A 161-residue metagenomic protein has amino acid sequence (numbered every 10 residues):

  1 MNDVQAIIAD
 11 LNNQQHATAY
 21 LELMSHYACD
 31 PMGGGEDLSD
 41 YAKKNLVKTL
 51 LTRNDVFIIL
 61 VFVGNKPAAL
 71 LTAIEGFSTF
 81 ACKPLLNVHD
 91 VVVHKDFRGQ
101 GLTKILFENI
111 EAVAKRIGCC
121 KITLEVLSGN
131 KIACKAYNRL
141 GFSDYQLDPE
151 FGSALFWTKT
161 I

Functional and structural regions predicted by a protein language model:
D3-A6, C120-I161: C-terminal "cap" of GNAT-fold acetyltransferases
V4-K83, H89, F107, V113 (+2 more regions): Acetyl-CoA-dependent GNAT
N13-H16, H94, N130: Acidic/polar helix N-cap motif
G76-S78, D96, G129-K131: Short coil/turn motifs at secondary-structure junctions
H89, H94, L127: Residue-level recognition of the GNAT/N-acetyltransferase active site
V93, G99-A112, K135, R139: Conserved acetyl-CoA-binding loop-helix of GNAT-fold acetyltransferases
F107, A114-E125: Conserved GNAT acetyl-CoA-binding A-motif
